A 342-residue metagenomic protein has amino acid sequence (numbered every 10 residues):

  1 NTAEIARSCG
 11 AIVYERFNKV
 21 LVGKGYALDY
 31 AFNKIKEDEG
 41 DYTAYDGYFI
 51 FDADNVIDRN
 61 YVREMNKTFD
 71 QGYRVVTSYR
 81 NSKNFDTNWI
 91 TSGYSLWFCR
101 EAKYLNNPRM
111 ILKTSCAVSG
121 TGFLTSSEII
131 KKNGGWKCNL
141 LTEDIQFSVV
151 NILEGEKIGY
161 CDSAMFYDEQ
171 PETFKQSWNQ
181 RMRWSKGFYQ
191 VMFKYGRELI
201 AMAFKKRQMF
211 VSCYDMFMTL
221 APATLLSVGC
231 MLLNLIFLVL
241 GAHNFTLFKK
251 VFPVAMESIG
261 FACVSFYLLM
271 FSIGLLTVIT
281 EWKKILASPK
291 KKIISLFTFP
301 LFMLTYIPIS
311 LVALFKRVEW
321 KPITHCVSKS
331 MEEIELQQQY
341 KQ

Functional and structural regions predicted by a protein language model:
N1-R7, E15, N60: Acidic helix N-cap motif at the loop->helix transition within catalytic regions of sugar-transfer enzymes
G10, F17-Y45, R59-L141, M182-F193: Long helical/loop segments within the catalytic core of UDP-sugar-dependent glycosyltransferases, especially the large
Y48: Short aromatic/hydrophobic "clamp" motif used to bind/position activated sugar donors
D52-V56, N139, N151: The conserved acidic donor/metal-binding loop of glycosyltransferases
L141-F147: Acidic donor-binding loop at a coil-to-helix junction in glycosyltransferase catalytic cores that engages
S148-F166: Catalytic donor-sugar/metal-binding loop of nucleotide-sugar-dependent glycosyltransferases
D162-Q176: Active-site donor/metal-binding and catalytic loop motifs of nucleotide-sugar-dependent glycosylation enzymes
R197-C213, V239-Q342: Juxtamembrane C-terminal module of membrane proteins
